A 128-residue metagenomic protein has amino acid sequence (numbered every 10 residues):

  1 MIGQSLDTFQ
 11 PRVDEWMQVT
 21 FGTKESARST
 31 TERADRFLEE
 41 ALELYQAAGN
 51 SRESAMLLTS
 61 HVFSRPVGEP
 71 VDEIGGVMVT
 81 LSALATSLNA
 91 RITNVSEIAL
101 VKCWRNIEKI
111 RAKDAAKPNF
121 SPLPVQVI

Functional and structural regions predicted by a protein language model:
M1-I74, M78-I128: Flexible "arm" and connector segments at domain edges
